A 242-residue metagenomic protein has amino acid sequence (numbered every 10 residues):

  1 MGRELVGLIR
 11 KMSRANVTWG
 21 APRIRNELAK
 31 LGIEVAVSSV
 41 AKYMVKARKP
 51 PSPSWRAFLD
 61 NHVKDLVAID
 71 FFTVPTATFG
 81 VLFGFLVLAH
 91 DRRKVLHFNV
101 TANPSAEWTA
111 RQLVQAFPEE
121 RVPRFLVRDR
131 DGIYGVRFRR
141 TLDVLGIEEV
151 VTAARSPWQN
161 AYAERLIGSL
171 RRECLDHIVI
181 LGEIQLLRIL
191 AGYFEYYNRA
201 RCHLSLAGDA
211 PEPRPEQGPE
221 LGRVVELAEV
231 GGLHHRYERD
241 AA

Functional and structural regions predicted by a protein language model:
M1-A242: Charged DNA-binding/catalytic regions of mobile-element recombinases
